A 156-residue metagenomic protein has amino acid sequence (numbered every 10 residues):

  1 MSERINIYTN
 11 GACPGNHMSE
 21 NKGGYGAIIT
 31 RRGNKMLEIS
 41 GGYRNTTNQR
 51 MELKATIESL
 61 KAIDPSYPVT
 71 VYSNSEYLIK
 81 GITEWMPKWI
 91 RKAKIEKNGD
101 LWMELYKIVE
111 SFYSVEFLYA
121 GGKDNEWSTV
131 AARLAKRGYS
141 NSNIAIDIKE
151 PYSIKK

Functional and structural regions predicted by a protein language model:
M1-R50, K61-A62, R133-N141, K149-K156: RNase H-like nuclease fold core
A12-M18, I57-A132, Y139: RNase H catalytic domain
M51-A55: Loop-to-helix element that buttresses phosphate recognition and phosphoryl-transfer chemistry
